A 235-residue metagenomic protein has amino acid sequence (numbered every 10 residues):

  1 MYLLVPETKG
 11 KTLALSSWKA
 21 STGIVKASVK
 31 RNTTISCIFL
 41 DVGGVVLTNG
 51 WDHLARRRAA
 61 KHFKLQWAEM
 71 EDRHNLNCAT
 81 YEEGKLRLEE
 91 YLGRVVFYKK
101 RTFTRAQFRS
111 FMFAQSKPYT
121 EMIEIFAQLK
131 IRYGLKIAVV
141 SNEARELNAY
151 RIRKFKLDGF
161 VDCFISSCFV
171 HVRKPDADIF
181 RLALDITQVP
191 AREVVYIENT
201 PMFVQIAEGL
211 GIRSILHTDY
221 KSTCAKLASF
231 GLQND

Functional and structural regions predicted by a protein language model:
M1-G23: Transmembrane-helix signature of 12-pass secondary carriers
T8, D41-G44, G84, L129 (+3 more regions): Generic structural signal for small/hydrophobic residues in well-ordered secondary structure, especially within
V25-I35, A144-R145, A149-D235: Asp-based, Mg2+/Mn2+-dependent phosphohydrolase catalytic module
S28-R73: Active-site neighborhood of HAD-like aspartate-dependent phosphohydrolases
F63-H74, K100-S110, L232-D235: Short, surface-exposed acidic
A79-R109: A metal-dependent, Asp-based hydrolase signature
F97, A106-A138, A149, A177: Short, acidic loop-to-helix structural element flanking the phosphoryl-transfer center in phosphate-processing enzymes
